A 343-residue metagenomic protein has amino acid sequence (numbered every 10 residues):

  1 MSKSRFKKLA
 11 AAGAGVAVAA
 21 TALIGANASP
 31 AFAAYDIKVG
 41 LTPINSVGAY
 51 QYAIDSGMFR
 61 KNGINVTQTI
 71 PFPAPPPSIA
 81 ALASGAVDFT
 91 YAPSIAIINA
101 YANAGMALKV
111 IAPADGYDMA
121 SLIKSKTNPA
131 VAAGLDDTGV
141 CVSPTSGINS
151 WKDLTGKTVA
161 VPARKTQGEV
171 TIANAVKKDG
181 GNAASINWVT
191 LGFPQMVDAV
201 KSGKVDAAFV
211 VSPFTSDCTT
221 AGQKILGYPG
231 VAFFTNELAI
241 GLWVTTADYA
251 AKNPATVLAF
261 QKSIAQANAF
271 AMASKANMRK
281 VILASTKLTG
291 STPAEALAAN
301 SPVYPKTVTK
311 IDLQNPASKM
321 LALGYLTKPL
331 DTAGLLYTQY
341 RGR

Functional and structural regions predicted by a protein language model:
S2-A14: Bacterial N-terminal signal peptides that target proteins for export
A19-P30: C-terminal segment of classical bacterial N-terminal signal peptides
F32-N174, K178: Short, glycine-/small- and polar/acidic-enriched structural segments that line small-molecule recognition paths
S46, D55, A74-S78, P93-I97 (+12 more regions): Stable alpha-helical elements in mature extracytoplasmic
K61, D118-A133, V231-F234, P302-I311 (+1 more regions): Short, solvent-exposed loop/beta-turn-alpha elements that line the ligand-binding surface or hinge of extracytoplasmic
I95, A184, W188-V189, P194-I282: Pocket-lining segment of extracytoplasmic ligand-binding domains
A250-Y325: Secondary-structure end/capping motifs
S318-R343: Conserved C-terminal helix/tail region of periplasmic/extracytoplasmic solute-binding proteins
